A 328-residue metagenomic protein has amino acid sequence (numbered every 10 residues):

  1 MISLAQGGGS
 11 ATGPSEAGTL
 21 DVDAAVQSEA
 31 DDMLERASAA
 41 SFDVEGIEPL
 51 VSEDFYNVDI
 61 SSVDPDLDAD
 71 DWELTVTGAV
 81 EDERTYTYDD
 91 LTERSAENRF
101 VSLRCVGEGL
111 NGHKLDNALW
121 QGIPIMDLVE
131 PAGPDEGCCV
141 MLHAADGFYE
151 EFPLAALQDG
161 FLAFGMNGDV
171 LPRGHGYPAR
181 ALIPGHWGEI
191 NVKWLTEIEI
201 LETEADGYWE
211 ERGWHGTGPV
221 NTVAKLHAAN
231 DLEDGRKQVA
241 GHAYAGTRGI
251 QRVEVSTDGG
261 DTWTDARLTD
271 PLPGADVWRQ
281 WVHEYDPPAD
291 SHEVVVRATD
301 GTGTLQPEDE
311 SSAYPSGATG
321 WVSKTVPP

Functional and structural regions predicted by a protein language model:
I2-S15: N-terminal twin-arginine translocation
P14-P328: Structured, non-membrane catalytic/scaffold regions adjacent to prosthetic-group chemistry
